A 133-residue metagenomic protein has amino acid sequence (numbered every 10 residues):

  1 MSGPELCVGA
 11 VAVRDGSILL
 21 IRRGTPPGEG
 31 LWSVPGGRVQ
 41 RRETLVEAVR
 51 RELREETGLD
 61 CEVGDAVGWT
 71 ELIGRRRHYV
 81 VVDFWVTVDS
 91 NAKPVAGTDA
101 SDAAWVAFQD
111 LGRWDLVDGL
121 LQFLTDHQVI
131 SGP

Functional and structural regions predicted by a protein language model:
M1-I18, R38, W69: Conserved N-terminal beta-strand and adjoining loop/helix that marks the start of the Nudix/MutT-like hydrolase domain
C7, S33, D83-W85: Conserved beta-strand segments that form the floor/walls of ligand-binding pockets within enzyme and binding domains
A10, A66, F84-V86: A structural signal for short, well-ordered beta-strand segments
A12, L20, V86-V88, W105: Conserved hydrophobic "DFG−1" position in protein kinase catalytic cores
S17-E55, L59: Conserved Nudix-box catalytic region and its N-terminal flanking loop in Nudix hydrolases and closely related
L59-G68: A short coil-to-beta-strand element that immediately follows conserved catalytic motifs
T70-K93, H127: Active-site-adjacent beta-strand/loop module that shapes the phosphate/pyrophosphate-binding cleft
W85, V95-H127: NUDIX/MutT-family hydrolases
